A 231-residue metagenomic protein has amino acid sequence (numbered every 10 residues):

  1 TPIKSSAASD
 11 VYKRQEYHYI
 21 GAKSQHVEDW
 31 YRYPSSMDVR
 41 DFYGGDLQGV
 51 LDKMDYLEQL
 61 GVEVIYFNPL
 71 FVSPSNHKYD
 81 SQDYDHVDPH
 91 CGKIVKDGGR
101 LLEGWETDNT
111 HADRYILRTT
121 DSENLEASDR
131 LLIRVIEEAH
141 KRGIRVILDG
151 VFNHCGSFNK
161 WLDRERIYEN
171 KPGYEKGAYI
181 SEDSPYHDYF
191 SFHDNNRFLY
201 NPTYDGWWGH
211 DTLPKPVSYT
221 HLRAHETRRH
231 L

Functional and structural regions predicted by a protein language model:
T1-A8, Y12, H221, R228-L231: Single conserved hydrophobic/aromatic residue that forms the stacking wall/gate of nucleotide- or nucleobase-binding
S6-R145, K160, G209-P216: N-terminal structural segment of carbohydrate-active enzymes
D10-Y19, S75-G92, F152-P202: Aromatic- and acidic-residue-enriched segments that line the glycan-binding/catalytic groove of carbohydrate-active
P69, L148-H154: A cross-domain feature marking catalytic cores of carbohydrate-active enzymes and several ubiquitous metabolic/repair
I136, H225-E226: Short, cationic motifs built from Arg/Lys/His that form the positively charged side of catalytic pockets
I147-L148, R229: Short catalytic-loop micro-motif centered on adjacent basic/acidic residues
F192-Y219, R223: Formylglycine-dependent
